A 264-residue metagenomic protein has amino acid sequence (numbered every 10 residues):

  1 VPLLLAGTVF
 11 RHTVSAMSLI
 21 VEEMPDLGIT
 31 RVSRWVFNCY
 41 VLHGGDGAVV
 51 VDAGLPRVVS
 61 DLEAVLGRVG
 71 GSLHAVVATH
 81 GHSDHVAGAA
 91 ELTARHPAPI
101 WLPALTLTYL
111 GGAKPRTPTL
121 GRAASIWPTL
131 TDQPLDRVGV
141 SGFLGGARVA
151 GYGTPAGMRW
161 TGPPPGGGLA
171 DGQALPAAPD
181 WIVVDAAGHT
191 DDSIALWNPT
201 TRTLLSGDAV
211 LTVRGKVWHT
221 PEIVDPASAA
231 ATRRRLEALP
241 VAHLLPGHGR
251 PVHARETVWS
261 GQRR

Functional and structural regions predicted by a protein language model:
V1-T8: Extreme N-terminal basic, low-complexity initiation segments that serve as generic localization/processing leaders
H12-T13, I20: Short, positively charged and aromatic/hydrophobic N-terminal segments
S18-R68, A195-L211: Conserved beta-strand hairpin/beta-sheet module of binuclear metal-dependent hydrolase folds, prominently
L42, D52, L62, H80 (+7 more regions): Divalent metal-coordination and catalytic microenvironments
A48, P56-R57, T154-G167, A174-G261: Metallo-beta-lactamase
V49-D52, S72-A78, V183-D185: Short catalytic-loop micro-motif centered on adjacent basic/acidic residues
V65-P165: Active-site HxH/HxHxD metal-binding segment of metal-dependent hydrolases
